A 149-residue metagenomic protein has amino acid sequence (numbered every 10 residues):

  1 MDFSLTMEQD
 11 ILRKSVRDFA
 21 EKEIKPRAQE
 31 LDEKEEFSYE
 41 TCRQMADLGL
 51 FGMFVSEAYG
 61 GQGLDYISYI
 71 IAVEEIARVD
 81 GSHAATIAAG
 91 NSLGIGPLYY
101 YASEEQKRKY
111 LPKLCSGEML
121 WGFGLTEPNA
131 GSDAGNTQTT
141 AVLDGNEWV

Functional and structural regions predicted by a protein language model:
M1-I11: Intrinsic disorder at enzyme termini
M7-E8, S15, E40, A58 (+3 more regions): Cytosolic histidine kinase catalytic core of two-component systems
L12, V16-E23, A102-K109, G145-V149: Long, well-ordered alpha-helical segments
K14-E23, F37-L50: N-terminal glycine-rich anion-binding loops that anchor highly charged ligand groups
K25-E36: C-terminal helix-coil-helix/basic helical segment that borders enzyme active sites and/or dimer interfaces and provides
D47-E118: Internal helix-loop-helix
G61-Q62, E105-V149: Glycine-rich, Trp-frequent "lid" loop and neighboring beta-strands that shape and gate the flavin cofactor pocket
